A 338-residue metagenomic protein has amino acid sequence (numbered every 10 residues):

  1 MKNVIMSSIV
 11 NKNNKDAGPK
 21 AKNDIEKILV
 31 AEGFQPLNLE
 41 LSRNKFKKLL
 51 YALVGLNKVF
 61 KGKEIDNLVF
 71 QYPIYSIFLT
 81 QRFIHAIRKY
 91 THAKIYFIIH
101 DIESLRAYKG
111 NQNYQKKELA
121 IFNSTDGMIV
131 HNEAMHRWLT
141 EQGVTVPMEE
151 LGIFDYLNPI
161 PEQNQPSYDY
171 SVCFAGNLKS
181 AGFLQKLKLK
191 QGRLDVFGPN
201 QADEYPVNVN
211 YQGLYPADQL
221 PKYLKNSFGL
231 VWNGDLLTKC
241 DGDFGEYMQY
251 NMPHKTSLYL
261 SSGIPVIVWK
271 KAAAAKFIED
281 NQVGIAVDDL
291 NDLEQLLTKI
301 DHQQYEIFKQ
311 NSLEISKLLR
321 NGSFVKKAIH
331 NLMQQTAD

Functional and structural regions predicted by a protein language model:
M1-F83, R88-Y96, W269-D280: N-terminal pre-catalytic "stem/leader" segment of glycosyltransferase-like enzymes
N57-K58, A86-H92, N111-G127: Membrane-proximal helix-turn-helix segments that form the acceptor-binding/catalytic region of lipid-linked
I95-N111: A short, histidine- and acid-enriched strand-loop-helix "catalytic/donor-clamping" loop that lines the nucleotide-sugar
A107, N123-M148: A short, active-site helix/loop in glycosyltransferases that binds the activated sugar's phosphate group
Y156-K225: Conserved catalytic-core segment of nucleotide-activated headgroup transferases in glycan assembly
L224-S262, V268-K276: Nucleotide-sugar-dependent
N281-V287: A short acidic/histidine/glycine-rich donor-binding loop in glycosyltransferase catalytic cores
D288-Q295, H302-D338: A charged, aromatic-enriched C-terminal amphipathic alpha-helix characteristic of glycosyltransferases across folds
